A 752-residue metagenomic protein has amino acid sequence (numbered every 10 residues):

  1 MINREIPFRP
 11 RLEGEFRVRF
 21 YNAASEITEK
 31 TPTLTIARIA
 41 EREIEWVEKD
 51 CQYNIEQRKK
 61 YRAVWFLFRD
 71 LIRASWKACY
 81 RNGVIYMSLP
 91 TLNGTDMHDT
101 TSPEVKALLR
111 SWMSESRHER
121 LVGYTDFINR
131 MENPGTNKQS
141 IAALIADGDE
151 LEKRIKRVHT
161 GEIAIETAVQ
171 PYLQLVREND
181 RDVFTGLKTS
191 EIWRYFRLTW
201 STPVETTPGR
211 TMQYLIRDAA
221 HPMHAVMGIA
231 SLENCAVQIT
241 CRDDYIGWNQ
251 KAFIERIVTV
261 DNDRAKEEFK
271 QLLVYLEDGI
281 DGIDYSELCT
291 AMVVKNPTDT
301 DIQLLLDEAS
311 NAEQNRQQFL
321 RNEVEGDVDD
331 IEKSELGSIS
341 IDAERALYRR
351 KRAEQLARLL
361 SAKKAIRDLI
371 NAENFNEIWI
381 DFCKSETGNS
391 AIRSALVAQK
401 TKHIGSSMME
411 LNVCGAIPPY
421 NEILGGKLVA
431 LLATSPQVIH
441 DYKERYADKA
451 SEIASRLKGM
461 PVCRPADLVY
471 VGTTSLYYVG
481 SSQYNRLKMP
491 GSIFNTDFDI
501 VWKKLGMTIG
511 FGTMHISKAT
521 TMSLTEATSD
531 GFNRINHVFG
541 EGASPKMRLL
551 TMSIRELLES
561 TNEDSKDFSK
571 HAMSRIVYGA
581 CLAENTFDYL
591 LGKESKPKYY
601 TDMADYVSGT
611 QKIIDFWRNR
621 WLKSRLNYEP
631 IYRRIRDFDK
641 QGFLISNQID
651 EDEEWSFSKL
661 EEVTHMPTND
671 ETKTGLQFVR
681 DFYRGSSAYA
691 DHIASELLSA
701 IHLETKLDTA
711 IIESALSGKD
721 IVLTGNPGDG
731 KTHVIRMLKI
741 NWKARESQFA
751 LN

Functional and structural regions predicted by a protein language model:
I2-E662: Extended, composition-driven regions rather than compact fold-specific motifs
M212, K719, S747: Short coil/turn segments at beta-strand junctions that form active-site/ligand-binding loops
L431-L432, M737-N741: Active-site signature of alpha/beta-hydrolase-fold catalytic machinery across serine- and Asp/Cys-nucleophile hydrolases
H440-E444, V722-G725, F749: Short, flexible/disordered secondary-structure transition segments
L660-G718: A short, basic N-terminal segment
L697-S699, T724, E746: AAA+ P-loop NTPase catalytic core and its hallmark functional loops
G718-R736: Walker A/P-loop nucleotide-binding motif
R745-N752: Conserved catalytic segments around the Walker B and adjacent sensor/switch elements of P-loop NTPase domains
